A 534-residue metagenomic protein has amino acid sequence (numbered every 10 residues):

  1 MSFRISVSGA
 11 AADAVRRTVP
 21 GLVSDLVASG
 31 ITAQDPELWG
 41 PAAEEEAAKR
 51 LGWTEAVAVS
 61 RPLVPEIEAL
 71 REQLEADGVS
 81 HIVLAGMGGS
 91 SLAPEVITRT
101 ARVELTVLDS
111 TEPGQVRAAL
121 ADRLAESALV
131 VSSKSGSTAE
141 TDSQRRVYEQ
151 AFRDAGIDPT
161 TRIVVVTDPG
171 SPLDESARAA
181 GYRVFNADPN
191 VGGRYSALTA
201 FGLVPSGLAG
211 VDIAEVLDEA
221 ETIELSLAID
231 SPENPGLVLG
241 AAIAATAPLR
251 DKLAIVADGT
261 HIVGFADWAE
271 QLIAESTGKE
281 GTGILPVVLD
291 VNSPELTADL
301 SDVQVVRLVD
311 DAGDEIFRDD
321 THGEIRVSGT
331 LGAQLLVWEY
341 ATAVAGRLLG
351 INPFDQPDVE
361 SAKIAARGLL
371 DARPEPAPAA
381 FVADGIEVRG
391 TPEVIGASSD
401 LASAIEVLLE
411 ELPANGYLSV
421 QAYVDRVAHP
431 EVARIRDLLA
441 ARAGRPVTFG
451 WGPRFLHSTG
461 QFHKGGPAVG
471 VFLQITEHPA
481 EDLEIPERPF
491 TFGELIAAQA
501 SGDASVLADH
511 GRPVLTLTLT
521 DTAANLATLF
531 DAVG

Functional and structural regions predicted by a protein language model:
M1-E75, L331-L335, Y340-L348, D358-S361 (+4 more regions): Extended, charge-enriched "interface" segments that sit outside catalytic cores
W53-A69, P94-Q144, L289-E295: Glycine-rich oxoanion-binding loops at beta->alpha junctions
H81-V83, M87-L105, R442, F449 (+2 more regions): Glycine-rich, small/polar surface segments that engage phosphate groups of diverse ligands
R117, V166-Y182, S293, G450 (+2 more regions): Glycine-rich, charge-decorated loop segments at or immediately adjacent to ligand/cofactor-binding or catalytic sites
A155-T321, V327-A333, V337-A441, R445: Active-site phosphate/pyrophosphate-binding segments
E360, S398-S399, L409-V420, R426 (+3 more regions): C-terminal amphipathic alpha-helical interaction region
Y417-R454, L483-S505: Extended C-terminal subregions enriched in glycine
P453-P489: Conserved, well-ordered active-site substructure
